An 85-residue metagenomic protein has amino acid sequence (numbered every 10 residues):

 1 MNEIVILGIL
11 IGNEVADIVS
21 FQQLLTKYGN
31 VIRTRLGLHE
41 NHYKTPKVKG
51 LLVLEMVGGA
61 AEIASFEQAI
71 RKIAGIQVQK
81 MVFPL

Functional and structural regions predicted by a protein language model:
M1-L85: Long, contiguous binding/interaction regions
